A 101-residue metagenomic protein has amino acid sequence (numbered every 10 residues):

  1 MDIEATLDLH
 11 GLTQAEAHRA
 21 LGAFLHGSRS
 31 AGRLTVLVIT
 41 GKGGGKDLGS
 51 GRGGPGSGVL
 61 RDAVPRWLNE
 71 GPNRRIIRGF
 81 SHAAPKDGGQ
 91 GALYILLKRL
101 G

Functional and structural regions predicted by a protein language model:
M1-T35, I39-G101: Long, charged, low-complexity intrinsically disordered regions
